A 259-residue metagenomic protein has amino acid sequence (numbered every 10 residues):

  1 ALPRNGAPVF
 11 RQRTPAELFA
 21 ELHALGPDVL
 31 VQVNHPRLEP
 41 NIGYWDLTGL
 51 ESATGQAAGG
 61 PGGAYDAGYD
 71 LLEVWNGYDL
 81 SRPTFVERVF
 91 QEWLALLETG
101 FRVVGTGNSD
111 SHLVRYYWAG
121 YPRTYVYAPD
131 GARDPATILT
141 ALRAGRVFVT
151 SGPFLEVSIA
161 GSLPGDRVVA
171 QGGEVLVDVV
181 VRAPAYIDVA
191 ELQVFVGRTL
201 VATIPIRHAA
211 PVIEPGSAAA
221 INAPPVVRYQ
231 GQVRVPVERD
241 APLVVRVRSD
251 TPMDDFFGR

Functional and structural regions predicted by a protein language model:
A1-R259: Extended, charged catalytic domains and RNA/DNA-binding interfaces, predominantly in divalent-metal-using enzymes
